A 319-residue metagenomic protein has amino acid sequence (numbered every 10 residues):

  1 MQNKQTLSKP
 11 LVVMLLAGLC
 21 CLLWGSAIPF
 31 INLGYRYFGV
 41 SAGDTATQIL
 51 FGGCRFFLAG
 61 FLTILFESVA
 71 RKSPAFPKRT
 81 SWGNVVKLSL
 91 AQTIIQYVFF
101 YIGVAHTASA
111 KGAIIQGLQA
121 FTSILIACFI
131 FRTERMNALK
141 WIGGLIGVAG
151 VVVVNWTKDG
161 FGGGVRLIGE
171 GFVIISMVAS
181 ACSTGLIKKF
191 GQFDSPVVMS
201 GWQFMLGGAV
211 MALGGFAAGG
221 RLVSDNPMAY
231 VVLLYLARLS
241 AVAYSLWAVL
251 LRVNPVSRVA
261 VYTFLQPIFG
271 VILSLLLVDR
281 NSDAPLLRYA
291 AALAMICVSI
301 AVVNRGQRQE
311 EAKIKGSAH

Functional and structural regions predicted by a protein language model:
M1-G53, G162-K189, V232-L233, L273 (+1 more regions): Glycine-/small-residue-enriched transmembrane alpha-helix faces in small-molecule transporters and effluxers
Q2-L7, F56, N155-D159, A229 (+1 more regions): C-terminal-most transmembrane helix of multi-pass membrane proteins
K9-M14, D44-I49, P77-G83, W156-A179 (+2 more regions): Juxtamembrane helix-entry segments on the extracytoplasmic side of multipass membrane proteins
L23-G43, L58, Y97-T107, I115 (+3 more regions): Juxtamembrane C-cap of transmembrane helices in multi-pass membrane transport proteins
S41-I94, T122-I126, A179-S183, S200-G219 (+1 more regions): Transmembrane alpha-helices of multi-pass small-molecule transport proteins
L50-G53, F57, F61, Q92 (+4 more regions): Specific alpha-helical transmembrane segments that line the substrate/conduction pathway and gating interfaces
S68-G112, Q116, V153, L236-N254: Specific transmembrane alpha-helical segments of multi-pass solute transporters/efflux pumps, especially DMT/EamA
Q116, R132-V153, G163-G169, D279-S299: Loop-to-transmembrane alpha-helix entry segments
